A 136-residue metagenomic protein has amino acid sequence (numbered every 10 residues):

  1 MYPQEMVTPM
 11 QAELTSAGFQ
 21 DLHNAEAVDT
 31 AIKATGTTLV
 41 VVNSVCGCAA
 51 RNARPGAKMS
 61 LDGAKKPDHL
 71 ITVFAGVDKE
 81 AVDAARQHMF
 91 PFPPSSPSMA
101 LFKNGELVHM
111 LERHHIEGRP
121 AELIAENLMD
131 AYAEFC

Functional and structural regions predicted by a protein language model:
M1-G36, F135-C136: N-terminal leader/targeting and pre-domain segments
T30-A64: Local sequence-structure signature of Cys/Sec-based thiol-disulfide redox active-site neighborhoods
V42, K65-A84: Thiol-based oxidoreductase modules, predominantly thioredoxin-like and allied folds used for disulfide exchange
S44, A49-A57, H69-L70, A81 (+2 more regions): Amphipathic alpha-helical interface surfaces
V82-S96: Short acidic (Asp/Glu) patches
P93-C136: Non-catalytic, surface beta->alpha helical segment in thiol-disulfide oxidoreductase systems
